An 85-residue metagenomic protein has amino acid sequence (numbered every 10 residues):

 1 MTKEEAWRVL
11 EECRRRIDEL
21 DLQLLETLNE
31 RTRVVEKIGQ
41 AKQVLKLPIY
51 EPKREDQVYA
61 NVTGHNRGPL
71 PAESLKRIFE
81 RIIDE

Functional and structural regions predicted by a protein language model:
M1-E85: Domain-level signature for soluble enzymes in the chorismate/prephenate branch of the shikimate pathway
